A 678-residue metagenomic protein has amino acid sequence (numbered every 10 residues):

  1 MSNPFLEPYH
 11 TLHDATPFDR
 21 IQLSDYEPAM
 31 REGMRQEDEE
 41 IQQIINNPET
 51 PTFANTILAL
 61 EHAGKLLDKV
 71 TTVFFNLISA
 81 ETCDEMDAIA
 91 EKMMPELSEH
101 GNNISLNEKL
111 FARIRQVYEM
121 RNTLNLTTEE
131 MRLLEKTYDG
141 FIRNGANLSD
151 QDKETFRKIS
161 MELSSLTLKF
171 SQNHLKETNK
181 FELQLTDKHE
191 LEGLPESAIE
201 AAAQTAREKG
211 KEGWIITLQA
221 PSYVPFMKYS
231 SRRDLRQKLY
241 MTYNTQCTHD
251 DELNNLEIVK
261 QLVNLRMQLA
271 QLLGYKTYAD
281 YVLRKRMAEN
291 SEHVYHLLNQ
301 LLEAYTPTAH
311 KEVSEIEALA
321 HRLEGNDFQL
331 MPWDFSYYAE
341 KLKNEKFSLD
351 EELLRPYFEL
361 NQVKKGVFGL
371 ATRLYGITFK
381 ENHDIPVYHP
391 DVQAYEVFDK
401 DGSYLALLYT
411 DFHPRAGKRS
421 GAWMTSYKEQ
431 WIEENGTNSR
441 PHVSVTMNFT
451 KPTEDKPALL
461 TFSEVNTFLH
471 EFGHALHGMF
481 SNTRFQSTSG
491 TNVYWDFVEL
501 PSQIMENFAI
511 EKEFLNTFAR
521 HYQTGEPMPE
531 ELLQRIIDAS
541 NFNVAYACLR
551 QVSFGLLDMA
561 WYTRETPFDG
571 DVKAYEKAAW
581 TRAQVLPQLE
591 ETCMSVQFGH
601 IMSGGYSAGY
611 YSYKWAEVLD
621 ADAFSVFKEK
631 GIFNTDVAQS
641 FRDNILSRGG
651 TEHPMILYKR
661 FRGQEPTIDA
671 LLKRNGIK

Functional and structural regions predicted by a protein language model:
M1-L194, F627: N-terminal helix-rich structural modules
M1-P28, E32, G213-W214, E345 (+9 more regions): C-terminal, non-catalytic "cap/extension" segments appended to globular domains
H10-D25, F74-M93, Q116-K158, T217-E257 (+6 more regions): Short His/Asp/Glu-rich catalytic/ion-coordination signatures at enzyme active sites or charged loops
R35, E39, Q43-T50, L66-C83 (+24 more regions): Intrinsically disordered or highly flexible coil/loop and linker segments, enriched in small and charged/polar residues
K65-N76, D139, M241, F335-K343 (+2 more regions): Short, hydrophobic/amphipathic alpha-helical patches that form generic packing surfaces within helical domains
E129, L133, R157, E162-S165 (+9 more regions): Active-site-proximal, well-structured secondary-structure segments within enzyme catalytic domains
N255-M267, H442-V445, T483, R648-G650: Short, hydrophobic/aliphatic alpha-helical segments
T450-L469: Short pre-active-site segment immediately N-terminal to the catalytic Zn-binding motif
